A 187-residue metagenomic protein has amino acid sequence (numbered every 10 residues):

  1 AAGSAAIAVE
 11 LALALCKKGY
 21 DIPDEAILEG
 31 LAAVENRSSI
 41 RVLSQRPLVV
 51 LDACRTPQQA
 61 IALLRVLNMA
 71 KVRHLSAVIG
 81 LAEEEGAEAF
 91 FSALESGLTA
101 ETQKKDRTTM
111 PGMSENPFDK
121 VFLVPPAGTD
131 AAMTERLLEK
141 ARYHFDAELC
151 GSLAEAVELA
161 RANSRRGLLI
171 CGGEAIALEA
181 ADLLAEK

Functional and structural regions predicted by a protein language model:
A1-T99, M110-D119: Nucleotide phosphate-binding/pyrophosphate-handling subdomain across enzymes that bind or process nucleotide phosphates
V9-A12, T134-E139, A181: A generic structural signal for short, well-ordered alpha-helical segments in conserved domains
K18, M69-A70, G97, H144 (+3 more regions): Alpha-helix C-cap/termination motif
E35, P57-Q58, E85-G86, G128-T129 (+2 more regions): Short alpha-helical
L48-V49, A89-K105, M113-G167: C-terminal helical cap/extension that packs against the catalytic core of soluble nucleotide-cofactor enzymes
A60-I61, A87-A89, A132-T134, E179-D182: Short glycine-/acidic-enriched loop or helix-start segments at secondary-structure transitions that form or flank
I79-A82, P125-P126, I170-E174: Glycine-rich beta-strand-to-loop/alpha-helix junction loops that act as flexible
A156-A185: A glycine-rich beta-strand to alpha-helix segment that forms a phosphate/ribose-binding loop at ligand/cofactor sites
